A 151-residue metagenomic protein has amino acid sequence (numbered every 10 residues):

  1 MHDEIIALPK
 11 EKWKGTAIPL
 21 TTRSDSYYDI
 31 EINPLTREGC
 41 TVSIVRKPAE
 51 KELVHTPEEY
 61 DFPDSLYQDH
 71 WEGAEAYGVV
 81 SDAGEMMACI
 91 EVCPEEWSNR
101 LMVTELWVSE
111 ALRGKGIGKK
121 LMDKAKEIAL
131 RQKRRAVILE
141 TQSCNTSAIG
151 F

Functional and structural regions predicted by a protein language model:
M1-D3: Extreme N-terminal starter segment of soluble prokaryotic enzymes
I6: Short acidic-hydrophobic, aromatic-tinged amphipathic segments that line or gate anion-handling sites
P9-K10, A17-T104, S109-E110, M122-D123 (+1 more regions): Acetyl-CoA-dependent GNAT
A17-I18, T141-S143: Alpha-helical interaction segments
M86, K115, K119, R131 (+1 more regions): Conserved active-site alpha-helix within GNAT-family acetyltransferase domains
W107, A111, G116, K133: Conserved functional loop/turn residues at catalytic and ligand-binding sites
A129-T141: Conserved GNAT acetyl-CoA-binding A-motif
